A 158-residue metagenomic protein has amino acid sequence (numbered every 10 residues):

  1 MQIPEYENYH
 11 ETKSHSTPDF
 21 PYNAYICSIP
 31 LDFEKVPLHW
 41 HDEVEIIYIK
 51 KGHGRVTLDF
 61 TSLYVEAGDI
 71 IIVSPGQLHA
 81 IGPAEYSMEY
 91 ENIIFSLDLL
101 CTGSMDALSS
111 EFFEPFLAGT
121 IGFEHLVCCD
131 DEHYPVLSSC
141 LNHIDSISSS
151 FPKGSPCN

Functional and structural regions predicted by a protein language model:
M1-I70, S110-E111, A118-H125: Generic protein-terminus/edge-of-domain signal
Q2-Y22, L78-D145: A hydrophobic/aromatic-rich effector-binding and dimerization subdomain of bacterial HTH-type transcriptional regulators
W40-D42, P75, E89: Exposed loop/turn and edge beta-strand positions of beta-sandwich/beta-sheet ligand-binding modules
K51-H53, G76, D98: Short loop segments at secondary-structure junctions
L58, L100-G103, P152-K153: A generic structural signal for short coil/turn motifs at secondary-structure boundaries
S139, C157-N158: Amphipathic alpha-helical interaction segments
N142-S155: Basic, amphipathic alpha-helical hairpins
